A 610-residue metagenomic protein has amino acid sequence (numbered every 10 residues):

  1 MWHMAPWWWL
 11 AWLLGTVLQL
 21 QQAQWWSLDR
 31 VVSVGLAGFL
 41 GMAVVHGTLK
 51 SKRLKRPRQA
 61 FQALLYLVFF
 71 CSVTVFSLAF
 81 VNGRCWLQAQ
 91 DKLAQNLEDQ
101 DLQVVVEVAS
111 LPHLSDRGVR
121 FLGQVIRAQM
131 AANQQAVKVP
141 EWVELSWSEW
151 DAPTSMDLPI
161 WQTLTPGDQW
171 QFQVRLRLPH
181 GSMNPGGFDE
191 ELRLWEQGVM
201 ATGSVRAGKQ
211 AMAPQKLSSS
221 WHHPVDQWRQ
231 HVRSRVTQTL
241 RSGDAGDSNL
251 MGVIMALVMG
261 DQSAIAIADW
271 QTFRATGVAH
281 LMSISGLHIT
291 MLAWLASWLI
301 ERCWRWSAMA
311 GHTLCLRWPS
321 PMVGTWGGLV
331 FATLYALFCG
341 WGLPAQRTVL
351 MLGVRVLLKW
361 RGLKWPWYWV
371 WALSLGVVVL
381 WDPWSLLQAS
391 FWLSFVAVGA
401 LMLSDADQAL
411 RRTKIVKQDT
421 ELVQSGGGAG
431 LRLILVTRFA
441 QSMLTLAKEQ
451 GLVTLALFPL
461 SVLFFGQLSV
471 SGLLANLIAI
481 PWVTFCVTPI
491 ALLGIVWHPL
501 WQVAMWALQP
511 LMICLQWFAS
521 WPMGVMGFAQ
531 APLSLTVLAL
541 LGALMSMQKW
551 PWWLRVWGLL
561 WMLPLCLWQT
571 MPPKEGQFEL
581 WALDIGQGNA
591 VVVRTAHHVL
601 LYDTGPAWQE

Functional and structural regions predicted by a protein language model:
W2, Q62-Y66, C71-H280: Membrane-interface helix/helix-cap signal primarily in integral membrane proteins
W2-K50, Q388-F391, L500-M547: Membrane-embedded alpha-helical segments of integral membrane proteins
W7, G203, A266-G472, F528-E575: Hydrophobic alpha-helical transmembrane segments in multi-pass membrane proteins
G15, V106, V174, L257 (+9 more regions): Divalent metal-coordination and catalytic microenvironments
H46-R56, D407-V416, W497-L500, M547-K549: Membrane-interface junctions at the ends of membrane-embedded or membrane-associated helices
Q59-R84, W550-P573: Internal/C-terminal transmembrane anchor helices
A211-H223, Q230, Q271, A275 (+4 more regions): Membrane-interface amphipathic/re-entrant loop segments adjacent to transmembrane helices in multi-pass membrane
P489-L492, P573-E610: Conserved beta-strand hairpin/beta-sheet module of binuclear metal-dependent hydrolase folds, prominently
